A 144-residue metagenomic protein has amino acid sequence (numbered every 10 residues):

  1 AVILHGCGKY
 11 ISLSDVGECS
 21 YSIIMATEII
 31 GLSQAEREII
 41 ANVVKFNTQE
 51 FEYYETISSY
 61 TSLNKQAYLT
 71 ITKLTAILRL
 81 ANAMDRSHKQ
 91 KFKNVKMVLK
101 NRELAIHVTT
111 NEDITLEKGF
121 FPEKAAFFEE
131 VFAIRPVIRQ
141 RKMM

Functional and structural regions predicted by a protein language model:
A1-M97: Divalent metal-dependent catalytic cores for phosphoryl transfer on phosphate-bearing substrates
H88-K89, T115-E117: Short helix/loop capping segments that flank catalytic or ligand/cofactor-binding pockets
N94, T110-D113, K124, Q140: C-terminal accessory subdomains of helicases
K100-N101, E129: Extended, amphipathic alpha-helical stalk segments that mediate dimerization and serve as stator/scaffold rods within
R102-T110: Short, aliphatic-rich beta-strand segments
L116-R135: Short, non-transmembrane amphipathic alpha-helical segments
F132-M144: A short amphipathic beta-strand at an alpha->beta junction
